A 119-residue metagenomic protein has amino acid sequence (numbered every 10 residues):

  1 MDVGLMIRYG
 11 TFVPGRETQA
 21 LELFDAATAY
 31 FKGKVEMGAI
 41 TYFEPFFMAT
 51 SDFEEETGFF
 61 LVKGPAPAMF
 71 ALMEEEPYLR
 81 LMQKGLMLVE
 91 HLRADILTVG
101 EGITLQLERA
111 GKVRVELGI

Functional and structural regions predicted by a protein language model:
M1-E55, G64-L72, I96-I119: Short S/T/G/P-rich N-terminal loop/turn motif that feeds into the first structured element of a domain
A39, P77, V89-R93: Secondary-structure boundary/capping signal
L61-L88: Mid-chain, well-packed structural core segment of small domains
L86-G100: Charge-dense, low-complexity polyampholytic segments
